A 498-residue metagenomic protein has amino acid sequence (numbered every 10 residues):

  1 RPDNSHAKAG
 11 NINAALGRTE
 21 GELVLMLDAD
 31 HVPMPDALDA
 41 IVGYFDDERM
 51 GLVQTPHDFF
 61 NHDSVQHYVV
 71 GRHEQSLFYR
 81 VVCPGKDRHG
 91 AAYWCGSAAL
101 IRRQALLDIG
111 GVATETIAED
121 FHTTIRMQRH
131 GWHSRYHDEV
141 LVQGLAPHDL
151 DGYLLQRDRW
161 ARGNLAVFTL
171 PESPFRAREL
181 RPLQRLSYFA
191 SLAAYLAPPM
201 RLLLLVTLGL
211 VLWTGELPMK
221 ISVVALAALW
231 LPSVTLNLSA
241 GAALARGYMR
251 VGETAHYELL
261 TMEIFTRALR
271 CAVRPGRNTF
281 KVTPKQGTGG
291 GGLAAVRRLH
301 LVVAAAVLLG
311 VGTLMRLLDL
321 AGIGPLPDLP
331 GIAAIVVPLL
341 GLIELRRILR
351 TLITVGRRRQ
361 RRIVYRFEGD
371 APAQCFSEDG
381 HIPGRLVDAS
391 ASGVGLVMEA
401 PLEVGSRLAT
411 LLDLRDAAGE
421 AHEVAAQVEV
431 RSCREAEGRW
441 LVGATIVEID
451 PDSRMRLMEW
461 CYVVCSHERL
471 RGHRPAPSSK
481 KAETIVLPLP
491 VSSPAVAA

Functional and structural regions predicted by a protein language model:
P2-L23, P35-I117, Q128-R129, L150-A190: Long helical/loop segments within the catalytic core of UDP-sugar-dependent glycosyltransferases, especially the large
D28-V32: The conserved acidic donor/metal-binding loop of glycosyltransferases
I117-T123: Acidic donor-binding loop at a coil-to-helix junction in glycosyltransferase catalytic cores that engages
R126-V142: Catalytic donor-sugar/metal-binding loop of nucleotide-sugar-dependent glycosyltransferases
D138-G152: Active-site donor/metal-binding and catalytic loop motifs of nucleotide-sugar-dependent glycosylation enzymes
A146, Y153-P171, G252-L269: Intracellular alpha-helical coupling/juxtamembrane segments of multi-pass membrane proteins
A194-T279, A294-R358: Membrane-embedded multi-pass helical conduit in multi-pass membrane proteins, especially envelope-biosynthetic
A294-V302, A306-A498: Structured alpha-helical
